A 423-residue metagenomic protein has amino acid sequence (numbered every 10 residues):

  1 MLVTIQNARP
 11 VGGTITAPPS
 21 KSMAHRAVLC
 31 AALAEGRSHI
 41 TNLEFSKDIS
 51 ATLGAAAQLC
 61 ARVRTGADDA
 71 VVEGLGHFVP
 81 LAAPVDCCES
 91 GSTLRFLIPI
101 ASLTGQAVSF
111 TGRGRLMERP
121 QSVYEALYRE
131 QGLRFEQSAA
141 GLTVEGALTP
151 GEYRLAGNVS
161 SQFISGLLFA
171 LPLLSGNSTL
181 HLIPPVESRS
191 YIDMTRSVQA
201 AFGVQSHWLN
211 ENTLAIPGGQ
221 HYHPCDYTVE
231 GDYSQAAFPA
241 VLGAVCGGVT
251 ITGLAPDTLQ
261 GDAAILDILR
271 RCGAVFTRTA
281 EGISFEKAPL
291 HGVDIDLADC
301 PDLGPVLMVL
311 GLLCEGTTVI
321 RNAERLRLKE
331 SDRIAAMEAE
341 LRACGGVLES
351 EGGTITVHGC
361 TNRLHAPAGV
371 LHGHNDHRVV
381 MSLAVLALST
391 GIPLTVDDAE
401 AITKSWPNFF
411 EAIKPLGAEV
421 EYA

Functional and structural regions predicted by a protein language model:
M1-A423: Short, structured segments at the rim of ligand-binding sites
